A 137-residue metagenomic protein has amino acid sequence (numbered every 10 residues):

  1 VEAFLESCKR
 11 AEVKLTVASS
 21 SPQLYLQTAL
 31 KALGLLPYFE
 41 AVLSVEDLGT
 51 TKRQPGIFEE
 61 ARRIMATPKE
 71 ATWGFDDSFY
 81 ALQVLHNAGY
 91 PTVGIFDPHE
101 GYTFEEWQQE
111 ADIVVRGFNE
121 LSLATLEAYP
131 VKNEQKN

Functional and structural regions predicted by a protein language model:
V1-A3: A short, well-structured juxtamembrane/interface segment
E6-K9, Q23, Q27-N137: Asp-based, Mg2+/Mn2+-dependent phosphohydrolase catalytic module
K14-T16, P91: Proline-centered loop/turn at the N-terminus of a beta-strand
S19-S21: Conserved phosphate-coupling serine/threonine residues in phosphotransfer and NTP-handling enzymes
